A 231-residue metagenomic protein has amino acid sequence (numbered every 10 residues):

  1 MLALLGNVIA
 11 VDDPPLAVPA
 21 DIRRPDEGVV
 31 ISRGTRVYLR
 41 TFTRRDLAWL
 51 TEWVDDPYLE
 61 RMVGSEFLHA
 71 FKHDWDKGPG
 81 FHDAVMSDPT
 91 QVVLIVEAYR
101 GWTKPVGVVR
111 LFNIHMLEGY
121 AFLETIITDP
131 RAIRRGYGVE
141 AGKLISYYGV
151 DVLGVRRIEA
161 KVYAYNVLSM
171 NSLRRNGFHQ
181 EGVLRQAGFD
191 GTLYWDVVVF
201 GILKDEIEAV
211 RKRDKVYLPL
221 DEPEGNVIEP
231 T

Functional and structural regions predicted by a protein language model:
M1-L47, E52-D55, R100-T231: Acyl-donor (CoA/ACP) binding surface of acyl/acetyltransferases
L47, Y58-L59, T90-Q91: Generic structural signal for secondary-structure transition and capping sites
V54, V63, V85-M86: Hydrophobic residues in alpha-helical segments
Y58-F81: Conserved GNAT-fold acetyl-CoA-binding loop/helix
E60-V63, V93-L94, V210: Short, hydrophobic secondary-structure boundary micro-motifs
E66-F67, L94, F189, V216: Sparse recognition of residues in long alpha-helices and their boundaries
H69, F81-I95: A short helix-loop-beta-strand connector motif used in the catalytic cores of GNAT acetyltransferases and, in some
P79-G80, V96-E97, S146: Short, well-ordered amphipathic alpha-helices
